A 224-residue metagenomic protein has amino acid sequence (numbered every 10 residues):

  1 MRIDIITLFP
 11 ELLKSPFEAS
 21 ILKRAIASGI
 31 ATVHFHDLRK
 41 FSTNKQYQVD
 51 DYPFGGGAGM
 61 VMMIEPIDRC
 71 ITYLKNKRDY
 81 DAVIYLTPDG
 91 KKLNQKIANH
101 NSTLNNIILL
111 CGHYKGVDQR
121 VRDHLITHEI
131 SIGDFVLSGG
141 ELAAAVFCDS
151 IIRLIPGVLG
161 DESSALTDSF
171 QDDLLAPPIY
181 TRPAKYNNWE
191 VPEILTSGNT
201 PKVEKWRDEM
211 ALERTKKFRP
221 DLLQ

Functional and structural regions predicted by a protein language model:
M1, P183-Q224: SAM-dependent methyltransferases
R2-K40: Glycine-rich, flexible N-terminal cofactor/catalytic loop recognition
D4-I6, H34-H36, A82-I84, I107-I108 (+1 more regions): Hydrophobic/aromatic beta-strand patches that form the interior of the parallel beta-sheet core in alpha/beta enzyme
V49-C70: Short, structured active-site "lid" loops
M63-H113, Q119: S-adenosyl-L-methionine/SAH cofactor-binding core of RNA-modifying enzymes
V117, V121-D168: Structured adenosyl-cofactor binding patch, chiefly the S-adenosyl-L-methionine
L142, L154-E193: Internal, active-site/partner-interface "lid" segment
